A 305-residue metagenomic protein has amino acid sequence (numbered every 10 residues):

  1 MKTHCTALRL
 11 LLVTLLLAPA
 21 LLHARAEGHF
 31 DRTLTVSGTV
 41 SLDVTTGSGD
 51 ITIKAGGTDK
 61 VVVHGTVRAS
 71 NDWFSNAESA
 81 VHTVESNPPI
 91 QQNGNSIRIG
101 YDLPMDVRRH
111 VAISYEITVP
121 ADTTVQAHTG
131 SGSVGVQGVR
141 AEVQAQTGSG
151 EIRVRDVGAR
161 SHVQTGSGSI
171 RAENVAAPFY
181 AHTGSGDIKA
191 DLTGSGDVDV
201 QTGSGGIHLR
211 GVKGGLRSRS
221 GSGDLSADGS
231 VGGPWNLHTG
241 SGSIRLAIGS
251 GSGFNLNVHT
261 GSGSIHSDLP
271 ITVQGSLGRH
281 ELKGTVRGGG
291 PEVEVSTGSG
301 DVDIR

Functional and structural regions predicted by a protein language model:
K2-C5, L22-T46, D50-T129, G135-T147 (+8 more regions): Acidic (Asp/Glu) and glycine-rich low-complexity loops/linkers that are typically intrinsically disordered
R9-A20: Bacterial N-terminal signal peptides
V134, L225-A227, I244-A247, I304: Beta-strand-rich extracellular passenger or scaffold domains
S169, D187-K189, G206-I207, D224-L225 (+1 more regions): Short helix-to-loop capping/linker segments positioned immediately adjacent to catalytic or ligand/cofactor-binding
G211, L216, S222, S241-R245: Alpha-helix capping/termination and helix-coil
P234-N236, S243: Acidic, glycine-rich calcium-binding repeat modules characteristic of RTX/beta-roll and related beta-solenoid repeat
